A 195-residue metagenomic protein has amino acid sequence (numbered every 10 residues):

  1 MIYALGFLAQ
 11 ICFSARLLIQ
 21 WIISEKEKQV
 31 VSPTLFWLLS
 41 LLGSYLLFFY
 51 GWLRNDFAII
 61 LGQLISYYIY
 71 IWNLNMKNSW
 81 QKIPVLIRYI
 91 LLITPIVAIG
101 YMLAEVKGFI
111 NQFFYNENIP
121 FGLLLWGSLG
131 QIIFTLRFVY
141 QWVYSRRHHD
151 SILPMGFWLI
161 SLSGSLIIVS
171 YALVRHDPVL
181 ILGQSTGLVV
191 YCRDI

Functional and structural regions predicted by a protein language model:
M1-I195: Alpha-helical membrane-protein topology signature
